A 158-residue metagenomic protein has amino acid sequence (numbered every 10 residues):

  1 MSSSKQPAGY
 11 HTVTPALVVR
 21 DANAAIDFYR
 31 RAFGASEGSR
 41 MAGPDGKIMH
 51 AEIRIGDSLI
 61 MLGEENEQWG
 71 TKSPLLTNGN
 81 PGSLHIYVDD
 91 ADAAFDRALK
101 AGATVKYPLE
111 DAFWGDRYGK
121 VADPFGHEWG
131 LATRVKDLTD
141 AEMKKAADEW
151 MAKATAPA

Functional and structural regions predicted by a protein language model:
M1-A16, I26-D27, F33-P124, L131-A158: Vicinal oxygen chelate
V19-N23: Short acidic-aromatic low-complexity motifs
